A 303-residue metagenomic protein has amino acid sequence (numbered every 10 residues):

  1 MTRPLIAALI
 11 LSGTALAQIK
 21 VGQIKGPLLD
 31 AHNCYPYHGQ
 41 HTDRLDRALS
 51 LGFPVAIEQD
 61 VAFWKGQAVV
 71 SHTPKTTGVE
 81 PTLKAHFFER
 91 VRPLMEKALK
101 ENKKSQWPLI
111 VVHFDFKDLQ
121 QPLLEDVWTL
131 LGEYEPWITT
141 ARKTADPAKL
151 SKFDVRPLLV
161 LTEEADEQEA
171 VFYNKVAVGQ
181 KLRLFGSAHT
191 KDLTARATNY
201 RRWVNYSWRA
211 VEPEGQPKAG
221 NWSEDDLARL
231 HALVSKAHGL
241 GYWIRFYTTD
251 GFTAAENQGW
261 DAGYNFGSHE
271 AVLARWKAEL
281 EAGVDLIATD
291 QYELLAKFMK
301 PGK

Functional and structural regions predicted by a protein language model:
T2-A8: Sec-dependent signal peptide recognition, specifically the positively charged N-region followed immediately by
A7, A15-I19: Boundary at the C-terminal end of the N-terminal hydrophobic targeting segment
Q18-K303: Phosphate-group recognition and catalysis centered on beta-loop-alpha active-site segments
